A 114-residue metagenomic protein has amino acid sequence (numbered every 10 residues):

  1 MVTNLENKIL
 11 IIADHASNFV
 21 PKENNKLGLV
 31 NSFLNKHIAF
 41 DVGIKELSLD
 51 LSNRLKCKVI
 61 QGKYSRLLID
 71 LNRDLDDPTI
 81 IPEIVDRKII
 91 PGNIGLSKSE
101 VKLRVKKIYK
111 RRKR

Functional and structural regions predicted by a protein language model:
M1-R114: N-terminal catalytic or cofactor-binding beta/alpha core of small enzyme domains
